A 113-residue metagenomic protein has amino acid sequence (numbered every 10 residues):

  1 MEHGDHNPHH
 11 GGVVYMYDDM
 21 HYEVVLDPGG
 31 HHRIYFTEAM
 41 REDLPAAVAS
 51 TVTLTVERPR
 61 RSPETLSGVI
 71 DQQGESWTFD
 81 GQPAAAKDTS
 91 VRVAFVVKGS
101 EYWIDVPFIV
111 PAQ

Functional and structural regions predicted by a protein language model:
M1-Q113: Intrinsically disordered, low-complexity terminal tails/loops enriched in metal-binding residues
